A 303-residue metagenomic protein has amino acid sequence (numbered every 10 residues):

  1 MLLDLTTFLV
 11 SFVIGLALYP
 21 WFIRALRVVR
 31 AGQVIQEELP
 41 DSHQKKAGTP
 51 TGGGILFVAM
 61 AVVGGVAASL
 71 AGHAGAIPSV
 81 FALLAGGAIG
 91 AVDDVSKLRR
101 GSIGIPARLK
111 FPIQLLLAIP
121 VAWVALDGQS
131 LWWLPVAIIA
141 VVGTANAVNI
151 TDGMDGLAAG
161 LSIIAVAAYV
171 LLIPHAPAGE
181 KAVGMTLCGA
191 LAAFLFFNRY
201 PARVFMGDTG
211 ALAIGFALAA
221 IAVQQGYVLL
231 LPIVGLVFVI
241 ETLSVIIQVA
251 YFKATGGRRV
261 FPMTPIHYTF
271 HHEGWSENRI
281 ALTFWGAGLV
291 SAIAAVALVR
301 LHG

Functional and structural regions predicted by a protein language model:
M1-V239, A295: "…together with the soluble PPM/PP2C metallo-phosphatase catalytic core" -> "…together with the soluble PPM/PP2C
P20-W21, R27-Q36, L236-W285: Membrane-proximal soluble regions of multi-pass membrane proteins
G52, L218, S244, Q248 (+2 more regions): Alpha-helix boundary/capping detector
R279-L298: Final/C-terminal transmembrane alpha-helix of multipass membrane proteins
R300-G303: Extracellular/periplasmic helix-loop-helix junctions in multi-pass membrane proteins
